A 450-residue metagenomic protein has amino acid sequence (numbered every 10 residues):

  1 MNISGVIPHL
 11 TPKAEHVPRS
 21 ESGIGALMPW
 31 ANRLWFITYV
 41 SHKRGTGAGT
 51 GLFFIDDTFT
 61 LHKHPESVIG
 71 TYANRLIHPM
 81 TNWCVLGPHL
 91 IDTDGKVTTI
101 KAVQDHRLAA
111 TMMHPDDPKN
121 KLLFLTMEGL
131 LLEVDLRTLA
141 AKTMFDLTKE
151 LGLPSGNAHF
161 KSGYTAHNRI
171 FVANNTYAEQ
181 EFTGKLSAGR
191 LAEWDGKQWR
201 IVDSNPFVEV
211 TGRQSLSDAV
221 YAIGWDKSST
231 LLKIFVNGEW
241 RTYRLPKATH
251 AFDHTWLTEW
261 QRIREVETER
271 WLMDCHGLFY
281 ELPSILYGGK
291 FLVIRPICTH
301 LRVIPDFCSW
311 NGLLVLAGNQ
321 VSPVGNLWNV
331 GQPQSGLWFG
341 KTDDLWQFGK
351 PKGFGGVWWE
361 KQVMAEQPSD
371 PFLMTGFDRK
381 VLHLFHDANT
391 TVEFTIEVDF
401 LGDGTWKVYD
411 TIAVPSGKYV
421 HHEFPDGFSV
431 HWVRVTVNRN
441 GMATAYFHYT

Functional and structural regions predicted by a protein language model:
N2, W35-I69, G87-I100, D135: Beta-propeller domains
P8-H9, H62-V68, T99-Q104, K142-K149 (+5 more regions): Beta-propeller fold detector
P12-T50, I69-L76: Beta-strand-rich domains and repeat architectures in extracellular enzymes and scaffolds, especially beta-propellers
P18-A26, E66-T81, V103-N120, L147-N168 (+4 more regions): Repeated scaffold domains used in trafficking and secretory/extracellular systems, primarily beta-propellers
R33-Y39, R44, H78-I91, D117-L132 (+4 more regions): Short beta-strand elements that form the blades of beta-propeller/WD-repeat-like and other beta-sheet-rich scaffold
R44-F54, H89-V97, E128-L136, Y177-D195 (+4 more regions): Structural motif
P305-M364, S369, L373: Blade-level signature of beta-propeller repeat domains, shared across WD40, Kelch, NHL, RCC1 and BNR/Asp-box propellers
P425-M442: Noncatalytic modules at the cell exterior or secretory-pathway interfaces, chiefly beta-strand-rich lectin/adhesion
